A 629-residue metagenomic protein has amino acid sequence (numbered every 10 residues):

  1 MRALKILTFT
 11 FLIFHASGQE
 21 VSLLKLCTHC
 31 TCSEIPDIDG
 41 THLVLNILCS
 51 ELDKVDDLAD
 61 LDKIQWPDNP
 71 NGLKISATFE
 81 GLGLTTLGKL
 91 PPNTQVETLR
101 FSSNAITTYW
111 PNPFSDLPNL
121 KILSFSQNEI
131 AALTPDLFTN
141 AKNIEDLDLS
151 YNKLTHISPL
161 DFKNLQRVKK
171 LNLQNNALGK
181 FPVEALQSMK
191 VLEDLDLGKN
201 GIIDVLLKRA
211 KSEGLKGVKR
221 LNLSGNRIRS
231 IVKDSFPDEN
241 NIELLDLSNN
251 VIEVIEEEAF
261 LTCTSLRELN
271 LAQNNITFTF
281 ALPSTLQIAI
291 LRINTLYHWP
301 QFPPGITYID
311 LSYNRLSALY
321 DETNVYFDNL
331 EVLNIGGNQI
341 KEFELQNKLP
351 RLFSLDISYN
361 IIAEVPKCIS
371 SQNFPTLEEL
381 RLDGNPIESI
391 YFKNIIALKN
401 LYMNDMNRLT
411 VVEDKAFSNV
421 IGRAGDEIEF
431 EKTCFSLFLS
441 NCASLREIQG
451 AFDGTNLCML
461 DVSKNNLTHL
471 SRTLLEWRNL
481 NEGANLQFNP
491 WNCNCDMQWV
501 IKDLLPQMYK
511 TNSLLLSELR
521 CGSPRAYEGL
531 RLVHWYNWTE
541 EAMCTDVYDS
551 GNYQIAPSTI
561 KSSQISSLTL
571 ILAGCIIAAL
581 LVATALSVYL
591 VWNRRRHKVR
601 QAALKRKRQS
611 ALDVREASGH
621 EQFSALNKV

Functional and structural regions predicted by a protein language model:
R2-V629: Extracellular leucine-rich repeat
